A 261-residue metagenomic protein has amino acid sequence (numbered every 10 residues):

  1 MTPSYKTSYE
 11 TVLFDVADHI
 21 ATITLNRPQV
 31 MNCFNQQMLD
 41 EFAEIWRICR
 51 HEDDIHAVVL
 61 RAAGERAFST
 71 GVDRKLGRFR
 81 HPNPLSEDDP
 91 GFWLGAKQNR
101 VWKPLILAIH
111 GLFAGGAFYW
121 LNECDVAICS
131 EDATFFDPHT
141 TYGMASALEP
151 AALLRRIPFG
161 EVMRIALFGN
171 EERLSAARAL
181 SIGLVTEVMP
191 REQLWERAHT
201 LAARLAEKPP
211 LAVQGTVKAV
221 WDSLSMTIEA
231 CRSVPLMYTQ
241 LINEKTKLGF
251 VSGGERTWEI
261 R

Functional and structural regions predicted by a protein language model:
M1-D18, E65-A67, L76, G169-A176 (+1 more regions): C-terminal alpha-helix plus adjacent terminal tail
M1-E65: Conserved CoA-thioester-binding segment of acyl-CoA-metabolizing enzymes
K6, A62-R100, F113, T141 (+1 more regions): Glycine- (often His-adjacent) and acidic-residue-rich active-site loop that binds/positions the CoA thioester
T7-T11, A43-R47, P90-A96, F113 (+2 more regions): A generic local structural motif
I23, R27, F42, L60 (+5 more regions): Terminal peptide-recognition signature
P90-G95, E149-A152, E161, S175 (+3 more regions): Hydrophobic alpha-helical segments typical of transmembrane helices and their membrane-interface/capping positions
N99-P210: Crotonase-fold acyl-CoA enzyme core
